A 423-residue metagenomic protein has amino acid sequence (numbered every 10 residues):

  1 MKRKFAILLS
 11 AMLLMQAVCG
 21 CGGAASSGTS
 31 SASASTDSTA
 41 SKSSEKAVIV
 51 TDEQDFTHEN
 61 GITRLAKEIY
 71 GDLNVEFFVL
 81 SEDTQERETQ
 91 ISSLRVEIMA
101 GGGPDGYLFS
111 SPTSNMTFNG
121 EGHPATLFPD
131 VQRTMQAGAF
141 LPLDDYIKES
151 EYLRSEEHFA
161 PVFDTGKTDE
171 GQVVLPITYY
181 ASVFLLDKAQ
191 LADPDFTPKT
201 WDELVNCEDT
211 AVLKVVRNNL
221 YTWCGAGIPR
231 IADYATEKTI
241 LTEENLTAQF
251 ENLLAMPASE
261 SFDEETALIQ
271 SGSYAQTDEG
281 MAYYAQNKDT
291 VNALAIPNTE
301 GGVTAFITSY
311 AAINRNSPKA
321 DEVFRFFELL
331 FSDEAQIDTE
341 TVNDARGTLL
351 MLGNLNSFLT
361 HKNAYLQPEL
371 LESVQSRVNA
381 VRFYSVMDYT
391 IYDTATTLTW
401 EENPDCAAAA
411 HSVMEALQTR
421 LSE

Functional and structural regions predicted by a protein language model:
A6-I7, C21-P129, A408, E415-E423: Conserved N-terminal structural module of periplasmic/extracytoplasmic solute-binding proteins
L13-A17: Hydrophobic core
V79, A285-G353: Extracytoplasmic/periplasmic substrate-recognition and gating elements
S114-A181, N292-I296: Hinge/lid segment of periplasmic solute-binding proteins
L141-E156, D193, T210-A211, P229-Q249 (+1 more regions): Short, solvent-exposed loop/beta-turn-alpha elements that line the ligand-binding surface or hinge of extracytoplasmic
D164-L186, W201-N245, E264-L268, G272-A275: Extracytoplasmic/periplasmic solute-binding protein
Y234-E264, A285-D289, A295-I296: Glycine-centered hinge/linker elements that transmit conformational signals in sensory and ligand-binding systems
G353-E423: Conserved C-terminal helix/tail region of periplasmic/extracytoplasmic solute-binding proteins
